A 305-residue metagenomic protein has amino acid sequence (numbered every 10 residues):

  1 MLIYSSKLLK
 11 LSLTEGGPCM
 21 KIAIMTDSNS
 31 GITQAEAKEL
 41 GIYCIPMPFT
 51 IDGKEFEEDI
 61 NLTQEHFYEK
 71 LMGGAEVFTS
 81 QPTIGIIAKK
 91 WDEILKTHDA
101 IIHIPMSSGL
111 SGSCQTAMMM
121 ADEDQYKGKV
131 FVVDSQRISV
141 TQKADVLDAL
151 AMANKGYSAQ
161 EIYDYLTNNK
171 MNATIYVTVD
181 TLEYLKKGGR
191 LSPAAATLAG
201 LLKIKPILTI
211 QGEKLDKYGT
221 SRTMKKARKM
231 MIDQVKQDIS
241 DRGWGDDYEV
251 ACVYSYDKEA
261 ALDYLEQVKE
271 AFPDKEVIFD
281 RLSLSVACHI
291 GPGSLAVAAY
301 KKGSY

Functional and structural regions predicted by a protein language model:
L2-C19: Short, Lys/Arg-enriched N-terminal segments with co-localized hydrophobic residues within the first ~10-30 amino acids
G17, A23, N29-Y43, P48-T50 (+5 more regions): Mixed-charge interfacial surface used for oligomerization/domain docking and macromolecular partner engagement
A23-Q81: N-terminal glycine-rich anion-binding loop in soluble enzyme alpha/beta folds
E55-Q125: Class I S-adenosyl-L-methionine
